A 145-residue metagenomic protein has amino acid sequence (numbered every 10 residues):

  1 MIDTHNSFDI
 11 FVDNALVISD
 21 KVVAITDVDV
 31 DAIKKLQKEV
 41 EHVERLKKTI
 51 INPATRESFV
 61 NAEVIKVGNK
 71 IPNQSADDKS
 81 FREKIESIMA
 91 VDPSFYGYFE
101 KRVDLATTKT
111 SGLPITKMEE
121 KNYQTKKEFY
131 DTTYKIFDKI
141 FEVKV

Functional and structural regions predicted by a protein language model:
I2-S94: Conserved catalytic-core segment of NTP-binding enzymes
R56-V145: C-terminal lobe/tail of nucleotide-utilizing enzymes
